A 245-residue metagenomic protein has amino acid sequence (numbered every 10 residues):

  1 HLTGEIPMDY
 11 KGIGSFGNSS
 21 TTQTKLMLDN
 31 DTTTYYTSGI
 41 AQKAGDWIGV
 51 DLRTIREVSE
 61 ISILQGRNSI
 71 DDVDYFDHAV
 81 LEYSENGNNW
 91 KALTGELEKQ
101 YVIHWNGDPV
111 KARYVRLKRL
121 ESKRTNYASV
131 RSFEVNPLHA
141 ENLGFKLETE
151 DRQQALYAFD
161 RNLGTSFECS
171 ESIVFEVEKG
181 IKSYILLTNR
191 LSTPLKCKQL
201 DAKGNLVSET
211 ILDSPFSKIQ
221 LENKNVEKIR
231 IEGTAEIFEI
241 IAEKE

Functional and structural regions predicted by a protein language model:
H1, T22, D29-A92, E98-F145 (+2 more regions): Aromatic, loop-rich ligand-recognition surfaces of beta-strand-rich domains
H1-G17, H139-R152: Extracellular carbohydrate-recognition regions
G17-T24: Extracellular glycan-recognition surfaces and repeat-rich motifs
